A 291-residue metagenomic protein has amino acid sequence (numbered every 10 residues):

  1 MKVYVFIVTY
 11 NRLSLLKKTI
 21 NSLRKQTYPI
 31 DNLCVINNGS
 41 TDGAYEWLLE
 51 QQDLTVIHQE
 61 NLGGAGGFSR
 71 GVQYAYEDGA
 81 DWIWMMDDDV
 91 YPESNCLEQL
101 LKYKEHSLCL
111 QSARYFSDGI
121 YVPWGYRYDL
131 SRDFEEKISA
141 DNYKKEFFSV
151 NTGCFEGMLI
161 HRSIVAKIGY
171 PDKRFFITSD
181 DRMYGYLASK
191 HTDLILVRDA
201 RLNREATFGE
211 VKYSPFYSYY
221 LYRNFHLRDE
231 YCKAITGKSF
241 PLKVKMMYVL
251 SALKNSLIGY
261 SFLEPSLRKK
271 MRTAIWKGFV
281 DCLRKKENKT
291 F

Functional and structural regions predicted by a protein language model:
K18, D193-Y213: Active-site donor/metal-binding and catalytic loop motifs of nucleotide-sugar-dependent glycosylation enzymes
N21-I30: Short, acidic, metal-binding catalytic loop of nucleotide-sugar glycosyltransferases
S22, N37-E46, V90: A conserved acidic beta->alpha catalytic loop
L48-Y74: Conserved donor nucleotide-binding strand/loop of the catalytic core
A80-D89: Short beta-strand-to-loop acidic/aromatic patch adjacent to the donor-nucleotide binding site
N95-G125: Conserved donor NDP-sugar-binding/catalytic core segment of glycosyltransferases
T152-G153, G157-I160, I164-G169, R174-D199: A short, conserved alpha-helix in the catalytic core of glycosyltransferases
F216-N224, I235-F291: Non-catalytic, C-terminal membrane-associated alpha-helical segments of glycosyltransferases
